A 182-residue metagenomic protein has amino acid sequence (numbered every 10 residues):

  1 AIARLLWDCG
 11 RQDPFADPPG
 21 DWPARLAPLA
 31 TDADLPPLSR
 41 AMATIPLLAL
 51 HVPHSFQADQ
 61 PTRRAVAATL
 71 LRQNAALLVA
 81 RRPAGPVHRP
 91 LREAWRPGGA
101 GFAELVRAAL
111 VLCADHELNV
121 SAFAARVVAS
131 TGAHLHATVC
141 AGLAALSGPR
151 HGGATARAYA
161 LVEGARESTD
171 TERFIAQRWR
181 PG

Functional and structural regions predicted by a protein language model:
A1-G182: Hydrophobic alpha-helical bundle cores within soluble ligand-binding/oligomerization subdomains
